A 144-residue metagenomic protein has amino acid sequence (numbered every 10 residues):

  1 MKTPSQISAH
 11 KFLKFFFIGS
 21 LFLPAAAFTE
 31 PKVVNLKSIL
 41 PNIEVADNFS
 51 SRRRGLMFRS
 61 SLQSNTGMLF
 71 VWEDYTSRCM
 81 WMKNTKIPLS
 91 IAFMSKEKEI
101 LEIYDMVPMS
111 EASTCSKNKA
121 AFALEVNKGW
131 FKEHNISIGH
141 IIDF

Functional and structural regions predicted by a protein language model:
T3-F15: Bacterial N-terminal signal peptides that target proteins for export
F22-P24: N-terminal signal peptide c-region/cleavage motif recognized by signal peptidases
T29-F144: Compact, glycine-rich, soluble single-domain proteins
